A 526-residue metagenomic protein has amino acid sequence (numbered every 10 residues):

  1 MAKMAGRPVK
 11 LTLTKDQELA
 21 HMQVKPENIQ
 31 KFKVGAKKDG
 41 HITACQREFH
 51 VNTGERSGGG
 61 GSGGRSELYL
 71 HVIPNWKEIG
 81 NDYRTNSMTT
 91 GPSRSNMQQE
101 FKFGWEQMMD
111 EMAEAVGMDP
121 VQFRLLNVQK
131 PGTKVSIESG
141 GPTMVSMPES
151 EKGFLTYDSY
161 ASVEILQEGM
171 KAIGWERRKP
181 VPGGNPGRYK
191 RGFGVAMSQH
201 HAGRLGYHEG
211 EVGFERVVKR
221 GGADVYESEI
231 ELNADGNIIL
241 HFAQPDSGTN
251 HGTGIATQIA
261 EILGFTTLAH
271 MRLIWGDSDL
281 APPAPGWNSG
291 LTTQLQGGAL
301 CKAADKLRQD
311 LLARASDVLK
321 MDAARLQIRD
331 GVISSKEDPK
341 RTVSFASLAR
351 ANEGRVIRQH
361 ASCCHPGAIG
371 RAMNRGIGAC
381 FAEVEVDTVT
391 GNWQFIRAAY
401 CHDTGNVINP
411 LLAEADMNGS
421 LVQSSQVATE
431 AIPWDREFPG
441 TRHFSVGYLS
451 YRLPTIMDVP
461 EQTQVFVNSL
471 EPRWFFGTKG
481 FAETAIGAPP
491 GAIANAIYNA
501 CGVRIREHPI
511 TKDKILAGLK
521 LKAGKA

Functional and structural regions predicted by a protein language model:
M1-T14, H21: Conserved catalytic cysteine-centered active-site region of acyl-thioester-dependent Claisen-condensing enzymes
K3-P8, K38, S62-S95, Q99-H200 (+2 more regions): C-terminal catalytic domains of large/alpha subunits in multi-subunit enzymes
K15-W76: Active-site cavity-forming subdomains of large catalytic enzyme subunits
A20-P26, Q46-E48, G54-G59, R84-T85 (+7 more regions): Short acidic, glycine/serine/threonine-rich loops at helix termini
V24-N28, G221-G222, N374-G378: Short loop/turn motifs at secondary-structure junctions and domain boundaries
E48-F49, P245, A399-Y400: A generic structural motif
R204, R216-A281, G286: Catalytic phosphate/nucleotide-handling subdomain of diverse soluble enzymes
